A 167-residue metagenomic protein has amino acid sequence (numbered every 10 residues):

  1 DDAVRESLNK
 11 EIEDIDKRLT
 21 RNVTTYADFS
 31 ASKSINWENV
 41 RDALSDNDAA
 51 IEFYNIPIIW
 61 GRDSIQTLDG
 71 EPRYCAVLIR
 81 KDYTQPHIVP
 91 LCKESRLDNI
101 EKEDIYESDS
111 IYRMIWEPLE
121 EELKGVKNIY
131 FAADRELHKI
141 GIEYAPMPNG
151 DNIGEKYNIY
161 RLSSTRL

Functional and structural regions predicted by a protein language model:
D1-L167: Charged, well-ordered internal alpha-helical segments
